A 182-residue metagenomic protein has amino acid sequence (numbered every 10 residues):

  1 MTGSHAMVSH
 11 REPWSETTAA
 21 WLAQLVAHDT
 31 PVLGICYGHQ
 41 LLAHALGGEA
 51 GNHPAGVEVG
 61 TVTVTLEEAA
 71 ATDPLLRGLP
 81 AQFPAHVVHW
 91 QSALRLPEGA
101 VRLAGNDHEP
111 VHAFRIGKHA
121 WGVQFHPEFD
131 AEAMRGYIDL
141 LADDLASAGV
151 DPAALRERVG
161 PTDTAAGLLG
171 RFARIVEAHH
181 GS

Functional and structural regions predicted by a protein language model:
M1-L33: Flexible gly/pro-rich beta->alpha loop and the following alpha-helix that scaffold active-site loops
T2, C36, Q124: Short beta-strand segments
H10-E12, H44, P54: Conserved catalytic-core motifs of eukaryotic protein kinase domains, centered on the activation segment
P13-E16, Y37, A45, P97-E98 (+2 more regions): Generic recognition of short, well-ordered alpha-helical segments
S15, A19-A23, L76, L169 (+1 more regions): Short amphipathic alpha-helical segments and helix-helix/interface helices
L25-E49: Catalytic nucleophile loop
L46-E132: Pocket-forming structural segment of enzyme catalytic cores
F129-S182: Acyltransferase
